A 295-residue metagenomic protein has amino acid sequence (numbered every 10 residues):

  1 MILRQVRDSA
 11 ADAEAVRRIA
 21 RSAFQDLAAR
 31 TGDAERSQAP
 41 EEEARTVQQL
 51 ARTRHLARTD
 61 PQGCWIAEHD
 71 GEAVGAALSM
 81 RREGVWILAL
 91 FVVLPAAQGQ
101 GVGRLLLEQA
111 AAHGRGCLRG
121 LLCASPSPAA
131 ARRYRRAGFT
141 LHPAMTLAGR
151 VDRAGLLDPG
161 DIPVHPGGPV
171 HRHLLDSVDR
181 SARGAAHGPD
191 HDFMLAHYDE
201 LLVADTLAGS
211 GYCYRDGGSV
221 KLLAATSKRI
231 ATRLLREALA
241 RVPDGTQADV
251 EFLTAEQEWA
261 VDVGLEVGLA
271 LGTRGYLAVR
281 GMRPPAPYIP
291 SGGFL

Functional and structural regions predicted by a protein language model:
I2-R18, Q25, I162-L174: A short beta-loop-alpha structural element at the N-terminal edge of CoA-dependent acyl/N-acetyltransferase catalytic
A20-C64, E68-A73, R180-E200: Active-site rim helix/loop that mediates acceptor-substrate recognition in acyltransferases
C64-I66, E72-M80, I87-V92, T206-K221: Conserved beta-strand in the GNAT
E68, F91-Q98, S219-A231, F252-T254: A short, internal acetyl-CoA/4′-phosphopantetheine-binding micro-motif in the GNAT/acyltransferase core
L88-A89, H113-S127, D244-T254, T273: Conserved GNAT acetyl-CoA-binding A-motif
L90-V93, G99-A112, R136, K228-R241: Conserved acetyl-CoA-binding loop-helix of GNAT-fold acetyltransferases
L121-C123, T140-A154, L271-M282: Conserved catalytic-core motifs of GNAT/GCN5-like acyltransferases
R136-G218: Amide-forming acyltransferase catalytic core, primarily the GNAT-like/NAT-type and related acyltransferase folds
